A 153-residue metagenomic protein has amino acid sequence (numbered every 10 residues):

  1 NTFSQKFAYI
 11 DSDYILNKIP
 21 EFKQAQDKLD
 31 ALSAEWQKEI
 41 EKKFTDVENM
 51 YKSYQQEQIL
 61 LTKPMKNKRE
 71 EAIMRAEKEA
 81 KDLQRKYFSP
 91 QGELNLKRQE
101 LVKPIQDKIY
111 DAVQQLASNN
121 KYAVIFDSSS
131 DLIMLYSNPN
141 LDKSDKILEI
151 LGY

Functional and structural regions predicted by a protein language model:
N1-T2: C-terminal segment of classical bacterial N-terminal signal peptides
Q5-Y153: Amphipathic, charged alpha-helical segments and their helix-to-coil junctions in extracytoplasmic/peripheral assemblies
